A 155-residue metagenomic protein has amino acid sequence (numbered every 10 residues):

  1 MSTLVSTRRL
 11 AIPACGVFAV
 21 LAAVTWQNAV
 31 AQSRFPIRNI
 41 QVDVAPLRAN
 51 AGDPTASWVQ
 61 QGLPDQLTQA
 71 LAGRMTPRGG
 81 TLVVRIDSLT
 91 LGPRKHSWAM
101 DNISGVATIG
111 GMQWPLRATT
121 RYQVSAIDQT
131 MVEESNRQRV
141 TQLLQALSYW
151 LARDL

Functional and structural regions predicted by a protein language model:
S2-V5, G16-Q61: A structural "domain/chain start" motif
T7-R9: Catalytic-site microenvironment of enzymes that process N-acetyl-hexosamine-containing cell-wall polysaccharides
L47-N50, Q113-R153: Short secondary-structure boundary motifs at beta->alpha junctions and helix caps
G52-P64, H96-M100, E133-L144: Solvent-exposed, acidic/flexible segments
T68-A72, L91, S148, A152-L155: Sec-exported extracytoplasmic/periplasmic mature domains
G73-P115, Q123-D128: Surface-exposed short loop/turn segments
